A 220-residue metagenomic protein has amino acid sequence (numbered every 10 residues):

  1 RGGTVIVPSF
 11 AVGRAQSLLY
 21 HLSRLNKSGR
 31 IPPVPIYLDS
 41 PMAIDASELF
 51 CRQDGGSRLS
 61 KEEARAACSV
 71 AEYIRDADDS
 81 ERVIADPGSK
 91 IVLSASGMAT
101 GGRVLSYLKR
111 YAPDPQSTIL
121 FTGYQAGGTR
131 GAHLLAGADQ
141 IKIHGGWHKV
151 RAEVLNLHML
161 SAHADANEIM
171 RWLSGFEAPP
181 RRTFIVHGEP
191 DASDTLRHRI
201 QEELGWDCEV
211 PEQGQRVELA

Functional and structural regions predicted by a protein language model:
R1-A220: Acidic/His-rich, metal-assisted hydrolase cores and their charged scaffolds
